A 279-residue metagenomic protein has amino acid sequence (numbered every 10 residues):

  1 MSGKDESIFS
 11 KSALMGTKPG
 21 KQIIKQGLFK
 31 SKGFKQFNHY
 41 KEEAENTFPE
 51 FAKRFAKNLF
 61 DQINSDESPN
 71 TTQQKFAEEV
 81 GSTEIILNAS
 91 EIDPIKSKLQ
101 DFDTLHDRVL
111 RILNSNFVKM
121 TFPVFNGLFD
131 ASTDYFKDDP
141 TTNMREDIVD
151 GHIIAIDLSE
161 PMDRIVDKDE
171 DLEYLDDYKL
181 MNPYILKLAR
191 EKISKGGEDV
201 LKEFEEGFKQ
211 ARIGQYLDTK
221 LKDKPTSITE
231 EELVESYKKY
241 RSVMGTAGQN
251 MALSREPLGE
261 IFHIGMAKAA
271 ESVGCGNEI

Functional and structural regions predicted by a protein language model:
M1-K4: Non-Sec secretion/translocation targeting segments of pathogen effectors
S7-A155, V234-S272: Alpha-helical phosphate/pyrophosphate-handling elements in metalloenzyme active cores
F129, T133-K187: Aspartate-rich (DDxxD/NDxxD/DxxxD) Mg2+/diphosphate-binding motifs and their adjoining helix-loop segments
G151, L158, A189, G214 (+1 more regions): Small-residue hotspots
D163, V273-I279: DG-centered beta-turn motif at the end of beta-strands
D169-L201, S227-G245, I261-I264: Divalent-cation-assisted or electrostatically stabilized phosphate/pyrophosphate-binding catalytic cores
E206-K209, G214: Internal, well-ordered alpha/beta segment that forms a basic, Gly-enriched binding/recognition surface
L217-I228: A short, charged helix-loop
